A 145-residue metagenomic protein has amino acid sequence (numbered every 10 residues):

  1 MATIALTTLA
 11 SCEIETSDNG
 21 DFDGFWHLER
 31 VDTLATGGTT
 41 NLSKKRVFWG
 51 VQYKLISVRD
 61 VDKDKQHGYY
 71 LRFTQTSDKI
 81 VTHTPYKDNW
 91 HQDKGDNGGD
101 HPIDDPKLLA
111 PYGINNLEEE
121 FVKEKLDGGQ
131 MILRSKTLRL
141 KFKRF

Functional and structural regions predicted by a protein language model:
M1-E13: Sec-dependent bacterial lipoprotein signal peptides
C12-H27: N-terminal helix-cap/turn-to-beta initiation motif at the start of protein domains
D23-F25, Q52-S57, L126-I132: Short, hydrophobic/aromatic-rich segments at coil-to-beta transitions
H27-V31, T39-F48: Transition segment at domain starts
D32-G37, K54-L126: Contiguous, well-ordered beta-strand patches that form the walls/edges of small beta-barrel/beta-sandwich domains
G37-T40, L138: Short acidic, Gly/Pro-enriched loop/turn segments at secondary-structure junctions
E120-K141: Short, exposed beta-strand-loop hairpins at the edges of beta-sheets in extracellular/periplasmic proteins
R144-F145: Short, solvent-exposed mixed-charge patches
